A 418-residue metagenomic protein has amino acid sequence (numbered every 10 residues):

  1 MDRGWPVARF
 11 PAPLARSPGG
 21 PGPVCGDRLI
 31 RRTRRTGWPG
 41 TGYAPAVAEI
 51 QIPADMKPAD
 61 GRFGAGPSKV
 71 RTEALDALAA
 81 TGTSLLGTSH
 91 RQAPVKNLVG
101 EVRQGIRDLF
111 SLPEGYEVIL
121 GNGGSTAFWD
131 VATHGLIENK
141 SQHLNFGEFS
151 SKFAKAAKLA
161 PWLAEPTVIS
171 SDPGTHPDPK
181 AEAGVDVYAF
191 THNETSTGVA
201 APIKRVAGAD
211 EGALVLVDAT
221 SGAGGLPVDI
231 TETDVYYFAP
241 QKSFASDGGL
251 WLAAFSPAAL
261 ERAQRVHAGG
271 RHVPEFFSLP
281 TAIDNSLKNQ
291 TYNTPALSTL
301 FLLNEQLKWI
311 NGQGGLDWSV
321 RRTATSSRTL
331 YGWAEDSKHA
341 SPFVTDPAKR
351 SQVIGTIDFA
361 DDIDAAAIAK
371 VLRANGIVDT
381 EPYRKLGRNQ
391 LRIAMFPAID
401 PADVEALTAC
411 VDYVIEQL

Functional and structural regions predicted by a protein language model:
A44-S89: N-terminal "arm"/small-domain region of PLP-dependent enzymes with the aminotransferase-like
D55, D60, K385, N389-L418: PLP-dependent enzyme catalytic core of the Aspartate aminotransferase-like
K69, Q241-Y331: Active-site C-terminal subdomain of aminotransferase-like
G82-V131, E148, K152-A156: Conserved N-terminal alpha-helix of the aminotransferase class I/II PLP-enzyme fold
G135-S151: Conserved PLP-anchoring active-site segment centered on the Schiff-base-forming lysine
S171-G224, V235: Active-site phosphate-binding strand-loop segment of PLP-dependent enzymes
I230-Q241, W251: Conserved active-site segment immediately N-terminal to the catalytic lysine that forms the internal aldimine
S341-L372: Conserved PLP-binding catalytic core of the aspartate aminotransferase-like
